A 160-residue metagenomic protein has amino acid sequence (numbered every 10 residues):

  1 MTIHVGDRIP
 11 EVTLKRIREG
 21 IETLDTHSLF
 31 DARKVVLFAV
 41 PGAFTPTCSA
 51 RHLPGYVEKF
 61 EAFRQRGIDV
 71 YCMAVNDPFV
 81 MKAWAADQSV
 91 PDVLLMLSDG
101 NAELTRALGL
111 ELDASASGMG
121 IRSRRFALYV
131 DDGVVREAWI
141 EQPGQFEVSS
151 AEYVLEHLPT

Functional and structural regions predicted by a protein language model:
M1-T160: Chalcogenol-based redox active-site neighborhoods
